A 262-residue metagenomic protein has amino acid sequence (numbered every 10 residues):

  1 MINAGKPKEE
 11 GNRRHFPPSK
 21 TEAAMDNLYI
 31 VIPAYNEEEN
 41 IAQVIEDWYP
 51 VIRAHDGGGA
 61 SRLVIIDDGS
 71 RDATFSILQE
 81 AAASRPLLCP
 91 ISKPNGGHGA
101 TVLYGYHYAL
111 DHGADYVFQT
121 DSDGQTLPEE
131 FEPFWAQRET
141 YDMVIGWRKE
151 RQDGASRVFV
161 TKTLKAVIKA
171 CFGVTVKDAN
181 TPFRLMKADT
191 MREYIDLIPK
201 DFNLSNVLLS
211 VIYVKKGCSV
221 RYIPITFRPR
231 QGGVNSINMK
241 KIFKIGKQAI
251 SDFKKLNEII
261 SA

Functional and structural regions predicted by a protein language model:
N27-Y29, R62, L208: Cell-envelope/extracellular polymer assembly enzymes that use nucleotide-activated donors
E37-I41, S70, H98: Donor nucleotide-sugar binding loop of glycosyltransferases
E37-R53: Short, well-formed alpha-helical segments that are part of the catalytic scaffolds of diverse glycosyltransferases
D56, V64, F75-H112: Conserved donor nucleotide-binding strand/loop of the catalytic core
D67-S76, G124: A conserved acidic beta->alpha catalytic loop
G97-V102, Y106, D153-A262: Conserved catalytic loops of nucleotide-sugar-dependent glycosyltransferases that act on lipid-linked
A114-Q125: Short beta-strand-to-loop acidic/aromatic patch adjacent to the donor-nucleotide binding site
E132-A155: Conserved donor NDP-sugar-binding/catalytic core segment of glycosyltransferases
